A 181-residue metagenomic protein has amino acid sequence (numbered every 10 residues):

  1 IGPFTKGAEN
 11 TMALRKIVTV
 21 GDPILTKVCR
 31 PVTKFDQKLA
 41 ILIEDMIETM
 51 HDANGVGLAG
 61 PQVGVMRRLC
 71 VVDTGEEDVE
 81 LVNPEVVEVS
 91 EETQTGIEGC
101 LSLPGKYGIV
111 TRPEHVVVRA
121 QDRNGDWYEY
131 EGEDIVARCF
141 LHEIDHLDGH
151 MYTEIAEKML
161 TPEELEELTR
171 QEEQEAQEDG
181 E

Functional and structural regions predicted by a protein language model:
F4-E181: Positively charged
